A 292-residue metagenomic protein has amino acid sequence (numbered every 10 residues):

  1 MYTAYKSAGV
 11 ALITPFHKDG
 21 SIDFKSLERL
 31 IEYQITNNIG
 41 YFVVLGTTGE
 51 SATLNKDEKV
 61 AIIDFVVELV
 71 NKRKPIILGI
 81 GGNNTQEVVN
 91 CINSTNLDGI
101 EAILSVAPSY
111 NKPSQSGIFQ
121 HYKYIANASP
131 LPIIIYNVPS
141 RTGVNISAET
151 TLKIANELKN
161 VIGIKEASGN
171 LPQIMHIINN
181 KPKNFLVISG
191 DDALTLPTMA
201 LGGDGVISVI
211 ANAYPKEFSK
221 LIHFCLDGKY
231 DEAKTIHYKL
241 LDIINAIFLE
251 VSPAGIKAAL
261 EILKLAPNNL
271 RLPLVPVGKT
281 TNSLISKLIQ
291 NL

Functional and structural regions predicted by a protein language model:
Y2-V10, T14-G143, K153: Active-site beta->alpha loop and helix N-cap motifs at the rims of alpha/beta catalytic domains
A4-P15, N37-I39, T48, I207-L292: C-terminal alpha-helical cap/extension of soluble enzyme domains
K18, F24, K56, A148 (+2 more regions): Alpha-helix N-capping/helix-start residues
F24, E28-I31, A148, N282-I289: Short, amphipathic alpha-helical "lid/cap" segments that border enzyme active or binding sites
L27, K59, I63, V88 (+6 more regions): A general structural signal for well-ordered alpha-helical segments in protein cores
A128, R141-F248: Catalytic alpha/beta core domains of metabolic enzymes, predominantly
N137-V138, N160-V161, R271-L272: Glycine-rich phosphate-binding "P-loop"
